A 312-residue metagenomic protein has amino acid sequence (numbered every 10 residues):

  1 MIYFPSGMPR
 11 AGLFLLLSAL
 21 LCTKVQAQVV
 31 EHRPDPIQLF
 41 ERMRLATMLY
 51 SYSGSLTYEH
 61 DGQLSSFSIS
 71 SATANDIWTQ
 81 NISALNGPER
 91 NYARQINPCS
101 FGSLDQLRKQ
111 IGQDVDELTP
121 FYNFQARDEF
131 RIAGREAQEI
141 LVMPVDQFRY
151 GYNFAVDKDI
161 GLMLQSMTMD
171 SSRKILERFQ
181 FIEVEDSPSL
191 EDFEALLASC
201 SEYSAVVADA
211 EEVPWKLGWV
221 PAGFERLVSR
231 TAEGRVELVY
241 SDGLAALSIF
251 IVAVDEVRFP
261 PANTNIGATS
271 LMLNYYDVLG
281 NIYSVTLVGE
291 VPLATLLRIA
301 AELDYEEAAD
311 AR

Functional and structural regions predicted by a protein language model:
I2-F4, G12, T23-D76, A84 (+3 more regions): N-terminal leader/targeting segments and the immediate start of mature chains
V29, T57-Q113, Q165-S187, L296: An acidic-aromatic
R33-A46, Y50-S55, S189-R235, A300-E307: N-terminal "mature-domain start" segment
L49-S55, D76-T79, G134-L141, L162-Q165 (+2 more regions): Short, hydrophobic/aromatic-rich segments at coil-to-beta transitions
T73, N97, N153-Q165, D255-R258: A short, surface-exposed beta-strand/turn
R94-Y150, K158: Short N-terminal edge-element motif at the start of the domain
L104-L107, L196-G280, E290-A294: Short, solvent-exposed recognition patches
R131-A198, N265: Gly/Pro-enriched, hydrophobic low-complexity segments that function as extracytoplasmic propeptides/linkers
